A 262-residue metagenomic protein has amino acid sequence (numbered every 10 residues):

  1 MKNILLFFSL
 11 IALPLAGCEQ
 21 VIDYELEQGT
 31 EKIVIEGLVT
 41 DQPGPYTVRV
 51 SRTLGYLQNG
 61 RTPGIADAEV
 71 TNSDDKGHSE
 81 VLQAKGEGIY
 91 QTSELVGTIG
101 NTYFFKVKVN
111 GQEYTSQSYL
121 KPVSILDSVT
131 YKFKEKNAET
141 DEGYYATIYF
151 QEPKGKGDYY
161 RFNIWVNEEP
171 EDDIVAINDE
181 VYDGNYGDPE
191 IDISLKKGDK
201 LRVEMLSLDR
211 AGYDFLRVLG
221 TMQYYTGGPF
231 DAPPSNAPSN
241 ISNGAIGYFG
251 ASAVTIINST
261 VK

Functional and structural regions predicted by a protein language model:
M1-I4, Q20: Positively charged n-region of N-terminal signal peptides that target proteins for export
L5-S9: Sec-dependent signal peptide hydrophobic core
P14-G17: C-terminal motif of bacterial Sec signal peptides marking the signal peptidase cleavage site
E19-K262: A sequence/structural signal for flexible, mid-protein segments enriched in small/helix-disrupting residues
